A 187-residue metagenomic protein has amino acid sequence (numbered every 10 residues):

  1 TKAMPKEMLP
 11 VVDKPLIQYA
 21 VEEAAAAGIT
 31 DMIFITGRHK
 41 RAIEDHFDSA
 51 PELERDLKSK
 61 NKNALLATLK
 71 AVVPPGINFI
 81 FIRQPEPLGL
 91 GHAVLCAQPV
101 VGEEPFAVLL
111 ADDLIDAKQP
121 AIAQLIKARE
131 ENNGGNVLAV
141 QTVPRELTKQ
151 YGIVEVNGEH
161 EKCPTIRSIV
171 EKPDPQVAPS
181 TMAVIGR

Functional and structural regions predicted by a protein language model:
T1-K2, L147-K149, S180-M182: Short glycine/proline-enriched turns and hinge-like loops at secondary-structure junctions
T1-K62, F79, Q84, P120-K127: N-terminal glycine-rich phosphate-binding loop and ensuing alpha1 helix
P10, F81-R83, L138, S168-E171: Structural signal for conserved beta-strand scaffold positions within catalytic alpha/beta enzyme cores
L16-Y19, H92-C96, S168: Well-ordered alpha-helical segments embedded in enzymatic catalytic cores
G28-I29, G102, T165: Short loop/turn motifs at secondary-structure junctions
R41, D116, R145, D174-V177: Short, acidic Gly/Pro/Ser/Thr-rich loop/turn segments
E52-D56, N63-G158: Conserved beta-loop-beta/alpha segment of the NTase-like Rossmann-fold superfamily that binds/positions NTPs
A107, I126, E130, H160-R187: Catalytic-core segments of class I nucleotidyltransferases/pyrophosphorylases that form NMP-activated intermediates
